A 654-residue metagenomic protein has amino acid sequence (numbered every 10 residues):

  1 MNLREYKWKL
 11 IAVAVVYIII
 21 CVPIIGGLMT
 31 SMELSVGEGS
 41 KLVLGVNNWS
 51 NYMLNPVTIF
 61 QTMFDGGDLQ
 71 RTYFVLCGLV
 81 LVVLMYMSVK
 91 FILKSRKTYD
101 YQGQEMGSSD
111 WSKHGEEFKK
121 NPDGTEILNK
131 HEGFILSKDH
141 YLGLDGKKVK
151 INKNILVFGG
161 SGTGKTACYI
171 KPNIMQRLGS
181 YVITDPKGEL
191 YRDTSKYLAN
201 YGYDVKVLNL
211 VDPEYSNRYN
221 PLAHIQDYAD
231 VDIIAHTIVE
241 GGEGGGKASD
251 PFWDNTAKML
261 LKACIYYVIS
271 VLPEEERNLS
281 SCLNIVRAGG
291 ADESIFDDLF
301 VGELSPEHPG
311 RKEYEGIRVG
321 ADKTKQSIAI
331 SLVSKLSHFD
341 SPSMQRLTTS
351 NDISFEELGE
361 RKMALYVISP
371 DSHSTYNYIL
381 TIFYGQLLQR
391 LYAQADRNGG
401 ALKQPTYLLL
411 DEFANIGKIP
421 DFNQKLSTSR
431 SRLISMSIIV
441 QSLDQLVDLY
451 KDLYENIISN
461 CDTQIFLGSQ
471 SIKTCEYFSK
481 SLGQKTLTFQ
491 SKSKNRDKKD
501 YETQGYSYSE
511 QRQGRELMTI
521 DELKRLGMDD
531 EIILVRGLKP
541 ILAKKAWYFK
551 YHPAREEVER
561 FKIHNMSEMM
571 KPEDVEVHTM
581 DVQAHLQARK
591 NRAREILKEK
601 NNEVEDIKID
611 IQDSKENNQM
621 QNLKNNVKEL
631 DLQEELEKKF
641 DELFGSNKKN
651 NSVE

Functional and structural regions predicted by a protein language model:
M1-T163, A167-I170, N495-R496, Y508-Q511 (+2 more regions): Basic- and hydrophobic-enriched, low-structure N-terminal and domain-boundary segments that flank ATP-binding catalytic
I25-T30, I151-I434, L449, L453-Y454 (+6 more regions): P-loop NTPase motor domains
G39-M53, D212-R218, N278, L467: Mature, Sec-exported extracytoplasmic domains of Gram-positive
V82-L128, Y228-I238, S281-A288, F355-M363 (+2 more regions): Short alpha-helical interface patches
P122-T125, Y378, F413, S469: A short glycine-/small-residue-rich loop at the edge of a beta-strand within enzyme catalytic domains
L426-T428, S435-I532, D631: Conserved ATP-driven motor cores of ASCE-family P-loop NTPases powering translocation/secretion/packaging/pilus
